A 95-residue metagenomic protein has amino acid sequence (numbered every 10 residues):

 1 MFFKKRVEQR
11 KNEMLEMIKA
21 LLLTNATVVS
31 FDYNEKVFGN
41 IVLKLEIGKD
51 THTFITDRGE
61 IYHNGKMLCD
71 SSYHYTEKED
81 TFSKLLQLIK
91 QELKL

Functional and structural regions predicted by a protein language model:
M1-E46, M67-F82: Negatively charged, low-complexity tracts enriched in Asp/Glu with abundant Ser/Thr
F2-F3, Q91-L95: Short acidic DE-rich linear segments
E13, F82-L88, L95: Terminal leader/tail segments of proteins
E46-C69: Long, continuous compositionally biased terminal/linker segments
H52, I61, K78, K84-L88: A general, composition-driven signal for non-globular sequence regions
G59-Y62, S72, E79, K94: Intrinsically disordered, low-complexity regions of eukaryotic proteins
